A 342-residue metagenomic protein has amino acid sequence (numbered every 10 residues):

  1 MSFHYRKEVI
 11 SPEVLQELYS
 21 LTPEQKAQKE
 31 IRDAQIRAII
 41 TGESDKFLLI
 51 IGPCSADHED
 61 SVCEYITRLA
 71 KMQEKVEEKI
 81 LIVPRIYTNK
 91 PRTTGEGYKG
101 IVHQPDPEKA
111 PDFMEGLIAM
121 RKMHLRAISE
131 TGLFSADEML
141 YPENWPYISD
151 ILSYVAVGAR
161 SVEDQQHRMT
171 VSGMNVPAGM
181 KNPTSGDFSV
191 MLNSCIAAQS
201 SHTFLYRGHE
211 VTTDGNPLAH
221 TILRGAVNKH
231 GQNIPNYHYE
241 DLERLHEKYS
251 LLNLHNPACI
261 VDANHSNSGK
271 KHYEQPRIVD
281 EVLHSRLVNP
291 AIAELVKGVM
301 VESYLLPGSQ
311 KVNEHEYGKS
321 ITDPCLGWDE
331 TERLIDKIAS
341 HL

Functional and structural regions predicted by a protein language model:
M1-T41: N- or domain-start disorder-to-order transition segments that initiate the globular core
Q25-G42, M72-V83, N89, M120: N-terminal beta-rich core of secreted/periplasmic extracellular enzymes
I40-E43, A70-E77, R126-E130, T213 (+2 more regions): Acidic (Asp/Glu)-rich catalytic clusters
L48-S61, D323: Conserved phosphate/anionic-ligand binding catalytic regions in large, soluble enzymes, centered on
G52, V261, G327: Conserved, mostly hydrophobic/aromatic
C54-D57, N256, N264-K270: Short acidic, Gly/Ser-rich segments with clustered Asp/Glu that frequently serve as metal-coordination loops in enzyme
I66, K79-R244, H265-K271, Q275-E281 (+4 more regions): Active-site-facing alpha/beta catalytic cores
Y304-L342: Internal helix-turn-beta structural module
